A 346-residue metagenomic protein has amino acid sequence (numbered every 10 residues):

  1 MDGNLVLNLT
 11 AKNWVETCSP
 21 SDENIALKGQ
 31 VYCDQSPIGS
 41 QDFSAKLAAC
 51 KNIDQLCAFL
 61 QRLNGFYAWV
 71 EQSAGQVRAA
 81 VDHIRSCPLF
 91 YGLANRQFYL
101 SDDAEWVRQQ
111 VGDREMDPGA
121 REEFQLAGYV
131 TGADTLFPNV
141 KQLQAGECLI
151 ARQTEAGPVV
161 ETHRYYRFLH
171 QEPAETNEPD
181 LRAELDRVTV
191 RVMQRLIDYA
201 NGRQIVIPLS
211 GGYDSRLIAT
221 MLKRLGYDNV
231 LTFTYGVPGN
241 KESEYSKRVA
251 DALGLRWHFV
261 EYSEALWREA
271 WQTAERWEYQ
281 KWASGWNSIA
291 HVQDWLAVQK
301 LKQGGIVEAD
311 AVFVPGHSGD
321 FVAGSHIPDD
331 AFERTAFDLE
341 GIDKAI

Functional and structural regions predicted by a protein language model:
M1-L209, D214-A265: Cysteine-centered catalytic environments shared across enzyme families
N64-W69, N201-I205, W271-I327: Conserved adenosine/adenylate-binding substructure
R224-L225, V249, A274-W277, G324-G341: Short secondary-structure boundary/capping segments
W267-E269: Generic structural signal for helix capping and beta-alpha/helix-loop junctions
I342-I346: Long, charge-rich alpha-helical interaction segments
